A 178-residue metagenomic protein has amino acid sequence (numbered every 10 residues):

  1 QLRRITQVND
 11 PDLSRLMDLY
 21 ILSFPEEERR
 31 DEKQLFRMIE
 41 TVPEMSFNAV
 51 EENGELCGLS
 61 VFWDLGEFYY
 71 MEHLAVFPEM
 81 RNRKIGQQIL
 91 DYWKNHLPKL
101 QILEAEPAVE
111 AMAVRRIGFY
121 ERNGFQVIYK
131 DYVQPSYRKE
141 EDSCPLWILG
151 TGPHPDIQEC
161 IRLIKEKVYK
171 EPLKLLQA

Functional and structural regions predicted by a protein language model:
Q1-R30, Q34, L146, D156-A178: Short amphipathic alpha-helix that is part of the acyltransferase structural core
S23-E52: Active-site rim helix/loop that mediates acceptor-substrate recognition in acyltransferases
M45, S143-I148: Short hydrophobic/aromatic beta-strand or adjacent loop that forms the aromatic wall/cage of a ligand/substrate-binding
A49, G54-W63, F68-A75: Conserved beta-strand in the GNAT
V76, N82-N95: Conserved acetyl-CoA-binding loop-helix of GNAT-fold acetyltransferases
L97-M112: Conserved GNAT acetyl-CoA-binding A-motif
E104, I117, E121-E141: Conserved catalytic-core motifs of GNAT/GCN5-like acyltransferases
